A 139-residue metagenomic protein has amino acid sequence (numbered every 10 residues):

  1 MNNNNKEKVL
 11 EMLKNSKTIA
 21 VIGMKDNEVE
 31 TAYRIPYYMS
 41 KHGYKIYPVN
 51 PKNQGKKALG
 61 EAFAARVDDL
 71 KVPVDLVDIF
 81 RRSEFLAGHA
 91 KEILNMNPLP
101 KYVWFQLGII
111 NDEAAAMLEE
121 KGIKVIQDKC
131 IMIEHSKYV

Functional and structural regions predicted by a protein language model:
M1-N15: Short N-terminal or domain-adjacent regulatory/targeting segments
M1-N5, K56-V72, D78-A90: Glycine-rich, highly charged phosphate/nucleotide-binding loops
A20-I22: Conserved beta-strand elements of the Class I
N27-E30, Y37-K57: NAD(P)-binding Rossmann-fold cofactor-contacting core
H42-Y44, N97-K101, K121-I123: A short helix->loop->beta-strand "cap" motif at the edges of active sites that frequently abuts
K52-N53, D69, L107-I110, K129-I133: Short, acidic/turn-prone active-site loops that include or flank metal/cofactor- and phosphate-binding residues
L94-L118: ADP-ribose/adenylate-binding Rossmann-like module
I123-V139: Active-site capping/gating segments
